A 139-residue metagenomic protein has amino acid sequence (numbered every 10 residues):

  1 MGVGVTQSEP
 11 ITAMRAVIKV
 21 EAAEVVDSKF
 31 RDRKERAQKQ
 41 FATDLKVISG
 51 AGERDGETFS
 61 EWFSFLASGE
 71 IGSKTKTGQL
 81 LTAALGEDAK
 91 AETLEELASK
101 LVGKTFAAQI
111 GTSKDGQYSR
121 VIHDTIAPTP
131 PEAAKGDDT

Functional and structural regions predicted by a protein language model:
M1-T139: Short beta-rich binding modules
